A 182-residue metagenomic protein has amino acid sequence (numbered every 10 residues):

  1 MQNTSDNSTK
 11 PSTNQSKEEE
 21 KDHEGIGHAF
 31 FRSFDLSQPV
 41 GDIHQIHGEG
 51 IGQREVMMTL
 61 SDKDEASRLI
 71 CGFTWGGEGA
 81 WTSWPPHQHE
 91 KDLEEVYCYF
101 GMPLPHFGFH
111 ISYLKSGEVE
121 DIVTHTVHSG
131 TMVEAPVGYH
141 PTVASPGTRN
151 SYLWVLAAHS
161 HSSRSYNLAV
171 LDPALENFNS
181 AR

Functional and structural regions predicted by a protein language model:
M1-D6, P11, Q15-K17, T126-G147: Conserved metal-binding segment of the jelly-roll/cupin
Q15-R54, I111, V119, L153-R182: Double-stranded beta-helix
Q15-S16, E94-V96, N150: Short, surface-exposed beta-edge/turn micro-motifs
G52-V96: A short glycine-rich, His/Asp/Glu-containing loop-to-beta-strand
T74-G77, E90-G117, T126, E134 (+2 more regions): Short, conserved beta-strand element in jelly-roll/cupin
S83, H106, T142, S160-S162: Short, acidic Gly/Pro/Ser/Thr-rich loop/turn segments
